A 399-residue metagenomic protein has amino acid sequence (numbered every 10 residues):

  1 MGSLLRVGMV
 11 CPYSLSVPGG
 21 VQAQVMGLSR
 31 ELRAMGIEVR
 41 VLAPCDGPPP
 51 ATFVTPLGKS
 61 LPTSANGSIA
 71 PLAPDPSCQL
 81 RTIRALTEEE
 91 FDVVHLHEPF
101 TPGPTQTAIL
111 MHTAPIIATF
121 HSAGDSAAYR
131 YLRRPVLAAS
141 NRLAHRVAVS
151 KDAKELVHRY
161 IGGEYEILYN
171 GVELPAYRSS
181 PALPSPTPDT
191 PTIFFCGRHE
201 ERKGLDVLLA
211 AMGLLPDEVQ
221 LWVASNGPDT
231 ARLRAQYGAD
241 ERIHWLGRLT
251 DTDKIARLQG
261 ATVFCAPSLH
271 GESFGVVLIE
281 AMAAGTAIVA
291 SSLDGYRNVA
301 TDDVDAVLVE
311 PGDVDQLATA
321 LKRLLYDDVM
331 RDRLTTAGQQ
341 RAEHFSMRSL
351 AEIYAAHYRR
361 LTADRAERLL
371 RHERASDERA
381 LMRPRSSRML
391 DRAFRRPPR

Functional and structural regions predicted by a protein language model:
L4-L5, C11-P18, V25-S77, R84-A85 (+1 more regions): N-terminal strand-loop element at the rim of the active site of nucleotide-sugar-dependent glycosyltransferases
G124-R146, A153, R159-Y160: Membrane-proximal helix-turn-helix segments that form the acceptor-binding/catalytic region of lipid-linked
D152, G171: Carbohydrate-associated surface elements
P184-K203, L209-P216, W222: Conserved donor-binding/catalytic core segment of Leloir-type glycosyltransferases
A231-D253: Nucleotide-activated donor-binding/catalytic signature segment of Leloir-type glycosyltransferases, i.e., the conserved
A287-A290: Short hydrophobic beta-strand element within catalytic cores of glycosyltransferases and related nucleotide-activated
D302-D303, V307-V314, R323-V329: Conserved acidic donor-binding segment of nucleotide-sugar-dependent glycosyltransferases
M330-H344, A356, H372: A short, well-ordered alpha-helix in the C-terminal region of glycosyltransferases
